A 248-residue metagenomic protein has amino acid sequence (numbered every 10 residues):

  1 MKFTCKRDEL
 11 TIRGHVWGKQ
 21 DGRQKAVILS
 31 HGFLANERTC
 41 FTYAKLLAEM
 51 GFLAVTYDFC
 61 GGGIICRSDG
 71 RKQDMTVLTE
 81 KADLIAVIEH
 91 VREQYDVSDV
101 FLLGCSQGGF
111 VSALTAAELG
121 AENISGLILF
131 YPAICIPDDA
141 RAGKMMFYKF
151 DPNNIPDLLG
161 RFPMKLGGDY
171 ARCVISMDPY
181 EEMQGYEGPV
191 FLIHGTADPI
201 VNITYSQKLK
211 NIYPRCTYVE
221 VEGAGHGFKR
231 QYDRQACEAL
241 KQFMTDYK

Functional and structural regions predicted by a protein language model:
M1-D21: N-terminal cap/lid segment of alpha/beta-hydrolase-fold proteins
F33-K45: The serine-hydrolase catalytic nucleophile loop
A44-S68: Conserved alpha/beta-hydrolase
G63-V97: Catalytic nucleophile-loop/oxyanion-hole region of alpha/beta-hydrolase and closely related hydrolase-like folds
L119-L166: Hydrolase active-site cap/lid region
Y186, L192-H194, D198: Short beta-strand/loop motif that positions the catalytic acidic residue of the alpha/beta-hydrolase fold
P199-Y205: Conserved alpha/beta-hydrolase "acid-adjacent" motif
A224-Q235: Catalytic histidine-centered segment of alpha/beta-hydrolase-like enzymes
